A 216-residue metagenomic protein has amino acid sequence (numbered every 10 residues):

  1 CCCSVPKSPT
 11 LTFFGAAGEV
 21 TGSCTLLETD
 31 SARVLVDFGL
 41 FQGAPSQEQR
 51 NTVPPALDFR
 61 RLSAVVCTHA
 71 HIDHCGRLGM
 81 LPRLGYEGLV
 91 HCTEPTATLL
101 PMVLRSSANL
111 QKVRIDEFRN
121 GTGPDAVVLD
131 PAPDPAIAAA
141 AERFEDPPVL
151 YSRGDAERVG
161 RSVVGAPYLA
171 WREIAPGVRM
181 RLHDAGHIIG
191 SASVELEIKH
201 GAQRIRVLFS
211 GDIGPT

Functional and structural regions predicted by a protein language model:
C1-C3: Cysteine-centered motifs
K7-T10, F14, L26-T29, L169-T216: Catalytic core of the metallo-beta-lactamase
T10-F13, N51, A56, G76 (+6 more regions): Residue-level detector of functional hotspots within protein domains
T12, V34, V66, H91 (+3 more regions): Hydrophobic/aromatic beta-strand patches that form the interior of the parallel beta-sheet core in alpha/beta enzyme
A17-G22, T29-G88, C92-S162, I213-T216: Pre-active-site segment of Zn-dependent metallo-hydrolases
V159-P167, R172: Eukaryotic helix-linker segments that join adjacent hydrophobic helices
